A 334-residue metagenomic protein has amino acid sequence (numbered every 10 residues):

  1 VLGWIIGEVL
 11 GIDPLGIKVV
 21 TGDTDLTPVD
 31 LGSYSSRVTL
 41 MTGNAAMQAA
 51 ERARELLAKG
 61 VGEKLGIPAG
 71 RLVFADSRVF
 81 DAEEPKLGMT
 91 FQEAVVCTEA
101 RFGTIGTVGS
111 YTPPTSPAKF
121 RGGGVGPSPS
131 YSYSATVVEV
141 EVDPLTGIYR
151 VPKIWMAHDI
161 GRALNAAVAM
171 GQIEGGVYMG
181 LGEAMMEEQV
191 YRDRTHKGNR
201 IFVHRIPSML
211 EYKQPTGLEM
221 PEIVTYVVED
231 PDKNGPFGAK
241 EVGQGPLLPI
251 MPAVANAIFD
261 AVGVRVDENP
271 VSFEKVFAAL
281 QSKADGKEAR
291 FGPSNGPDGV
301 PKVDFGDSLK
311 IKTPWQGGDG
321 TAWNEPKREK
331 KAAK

Functional and structural regions predicted by a protein language model:
V1: Flexible, small-/acidic-enriched active-site or ligand-binding loops
W4-K334: C-terminal catalytic domains of large/alpha subunits in multi-subunit enzymes
